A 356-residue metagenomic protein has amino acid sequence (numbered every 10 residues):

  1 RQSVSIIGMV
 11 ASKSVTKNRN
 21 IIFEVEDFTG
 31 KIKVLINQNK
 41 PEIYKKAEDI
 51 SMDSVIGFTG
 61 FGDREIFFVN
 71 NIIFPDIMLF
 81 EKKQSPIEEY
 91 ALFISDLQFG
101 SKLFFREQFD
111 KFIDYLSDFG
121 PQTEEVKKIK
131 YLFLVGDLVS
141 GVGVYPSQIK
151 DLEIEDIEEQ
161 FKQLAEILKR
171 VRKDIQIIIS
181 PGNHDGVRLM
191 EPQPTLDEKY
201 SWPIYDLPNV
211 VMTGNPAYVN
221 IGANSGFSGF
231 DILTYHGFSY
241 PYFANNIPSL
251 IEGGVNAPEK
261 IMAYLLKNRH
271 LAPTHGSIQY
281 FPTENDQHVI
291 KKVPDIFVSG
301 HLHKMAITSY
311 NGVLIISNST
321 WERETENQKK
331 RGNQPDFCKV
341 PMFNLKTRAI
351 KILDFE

Functional and structural regions predicted by a protein language model:
R1-E356: Extended recognition/assembly regions associated with phosphoester-bond processing machinery
